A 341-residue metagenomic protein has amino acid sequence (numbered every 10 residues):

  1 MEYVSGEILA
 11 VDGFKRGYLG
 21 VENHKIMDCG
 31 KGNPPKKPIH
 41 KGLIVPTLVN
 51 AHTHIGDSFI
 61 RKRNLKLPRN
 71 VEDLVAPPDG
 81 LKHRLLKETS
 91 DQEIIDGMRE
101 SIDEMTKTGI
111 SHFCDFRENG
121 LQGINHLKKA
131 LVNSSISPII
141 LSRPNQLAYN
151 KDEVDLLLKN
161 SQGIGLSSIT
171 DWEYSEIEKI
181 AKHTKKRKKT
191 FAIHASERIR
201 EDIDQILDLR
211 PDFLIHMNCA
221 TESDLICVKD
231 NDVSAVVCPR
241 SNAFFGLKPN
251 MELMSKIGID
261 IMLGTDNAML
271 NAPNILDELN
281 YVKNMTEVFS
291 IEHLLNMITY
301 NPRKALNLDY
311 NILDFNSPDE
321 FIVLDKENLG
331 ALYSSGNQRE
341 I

Functional and structural regions predicted by a protein language model:
M1-G17, V21-N23, M27, K31-N33 (+2 more regions): Active-site microenvironment of metallo-dependent hydrolases
M1-I8, D12, K31-A76, Q92: Replace "His-x-His-based motif
G6, L19, H24, K41 (+11 more regions): Divalent metal-coordination and catalytic microenvironments
I8-A10, P38, G42, R210-I215 (+2 more regions): Histidine- and aromatic-rich ligand-binding microenvironments
S58-I94, I199, D204-D208, S234 (+1 more regions): Active-site gating loops and adjacent loop-to-helix segments of metal-dependent hydrolytic enzymes
L85-S161, E173-S175: Active-site loop-helix segments enriched in His/Asp/Glu that coordinate and activate a nucleophilic water at divalent
L147-N150, L158-E252, K256-N267, V288: Active-site core of metal-dependent hydrolases
D208-L209, N250-E327, E340: His/Asp/Glu-enriched, well-ordered alpha-helical/loop segment that forms or immediately abuts the divalent-metal
